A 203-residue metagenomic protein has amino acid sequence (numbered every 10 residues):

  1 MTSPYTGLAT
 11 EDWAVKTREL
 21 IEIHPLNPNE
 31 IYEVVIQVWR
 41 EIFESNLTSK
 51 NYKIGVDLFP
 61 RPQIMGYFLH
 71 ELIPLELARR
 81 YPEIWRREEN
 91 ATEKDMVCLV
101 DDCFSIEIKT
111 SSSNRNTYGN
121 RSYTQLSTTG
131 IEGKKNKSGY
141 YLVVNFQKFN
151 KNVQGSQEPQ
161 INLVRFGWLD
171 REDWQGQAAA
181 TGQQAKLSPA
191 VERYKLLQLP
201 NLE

Functional and structural regions predicted by a protein language model:
M1-K94, T110-E203: Nucleic-acid endonuclease domains
V97-S105: Active-site beta-strand-loop-beta-strand hairpin of nuclease catalytic cores that positions key catalytic residues
